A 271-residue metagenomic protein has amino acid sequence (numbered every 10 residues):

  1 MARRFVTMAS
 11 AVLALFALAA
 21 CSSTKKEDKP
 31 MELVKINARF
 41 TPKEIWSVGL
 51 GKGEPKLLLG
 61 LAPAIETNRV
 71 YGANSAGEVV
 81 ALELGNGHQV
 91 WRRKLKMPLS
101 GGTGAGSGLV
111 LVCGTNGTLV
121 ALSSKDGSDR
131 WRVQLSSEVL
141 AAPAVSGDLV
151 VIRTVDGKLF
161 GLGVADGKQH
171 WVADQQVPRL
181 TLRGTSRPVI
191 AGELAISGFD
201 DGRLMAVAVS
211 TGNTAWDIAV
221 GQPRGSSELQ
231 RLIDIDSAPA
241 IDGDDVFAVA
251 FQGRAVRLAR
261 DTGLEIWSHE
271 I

Functional and structural regions predicted by a protein language model:
M1-S10: Bacterial N-terminal signal peptides that target proteins for export
A17-A20: C-terminal motif of bacterial Sec signal peptides marking the signal peptidase cleavage site
S22-S47, T214: Blade/loop signatures of beta-propeller domains
R39-A64, W91-G106, D129-S146, Q169-G192 (+2 more regions): Extracytoplasmic beta-rich repeat domains
N74, G114-T115, T154-V155, F199-D200 (+2 more regions): Structural signature of WD-repeat beta-propellers
V80, V120, F160, M205 (+1 more regions): WD40 beta-propeller blade core
E83-N86, S123-D126, G163-G167, V209-G212 (+1 more regions): Short loop/turn segments that connect beta-strands within beta-propeller blades
